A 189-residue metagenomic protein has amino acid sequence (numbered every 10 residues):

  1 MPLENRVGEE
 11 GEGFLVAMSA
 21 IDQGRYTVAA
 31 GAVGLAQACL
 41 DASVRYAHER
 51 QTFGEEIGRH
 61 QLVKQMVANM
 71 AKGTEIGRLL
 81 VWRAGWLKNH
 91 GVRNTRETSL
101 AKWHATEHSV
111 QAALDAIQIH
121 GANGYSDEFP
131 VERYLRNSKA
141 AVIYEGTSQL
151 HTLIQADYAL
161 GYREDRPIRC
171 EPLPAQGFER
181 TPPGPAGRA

Functional and structural regions predicted by a protein language model:
R6-A189: Alpha-helical interface subdomain recognition
